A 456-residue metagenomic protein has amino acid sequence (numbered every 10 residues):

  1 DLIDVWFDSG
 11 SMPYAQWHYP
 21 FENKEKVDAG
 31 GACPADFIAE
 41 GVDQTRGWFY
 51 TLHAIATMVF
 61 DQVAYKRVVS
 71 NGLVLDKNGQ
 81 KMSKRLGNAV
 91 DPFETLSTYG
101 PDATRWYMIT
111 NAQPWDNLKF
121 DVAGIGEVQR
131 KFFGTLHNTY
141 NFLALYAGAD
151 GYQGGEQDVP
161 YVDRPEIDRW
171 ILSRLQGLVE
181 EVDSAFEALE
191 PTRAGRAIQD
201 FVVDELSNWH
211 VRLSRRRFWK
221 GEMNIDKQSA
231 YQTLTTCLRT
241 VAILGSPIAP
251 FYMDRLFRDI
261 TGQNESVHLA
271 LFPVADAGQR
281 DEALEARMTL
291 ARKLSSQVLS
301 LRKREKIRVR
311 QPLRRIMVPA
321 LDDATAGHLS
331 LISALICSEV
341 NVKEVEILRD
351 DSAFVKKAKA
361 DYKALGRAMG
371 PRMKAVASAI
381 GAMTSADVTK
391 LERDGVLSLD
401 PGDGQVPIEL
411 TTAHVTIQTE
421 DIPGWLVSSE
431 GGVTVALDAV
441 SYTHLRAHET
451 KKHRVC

Functional and structural regions predicted by a protein language model:
D1-F7, S11, Y19, V59-P101 (+2 more regions): Feature 926 captures the class I aminoacyl-tRNA synthetase adenylation module centered on the KMSKS loop
E25-C33: Surface-exposed acidic, glycine/proline-enriched linker/cap segments that occur as 15-30-residue helix-coil
A32-D43: A short glycine/serine-rich beta->alpha loop
G47: Active-site rim segments in enzyme catalytic domains, especially the processed small/beta chain of N-terminal
A54-I55: Substrate-binding cleft of carbohydrate-active enzyme catalytic domains
T110: Structured mid-domain segments that build the active-site/substrate or prosthetic-cofactor binding neighborhood
